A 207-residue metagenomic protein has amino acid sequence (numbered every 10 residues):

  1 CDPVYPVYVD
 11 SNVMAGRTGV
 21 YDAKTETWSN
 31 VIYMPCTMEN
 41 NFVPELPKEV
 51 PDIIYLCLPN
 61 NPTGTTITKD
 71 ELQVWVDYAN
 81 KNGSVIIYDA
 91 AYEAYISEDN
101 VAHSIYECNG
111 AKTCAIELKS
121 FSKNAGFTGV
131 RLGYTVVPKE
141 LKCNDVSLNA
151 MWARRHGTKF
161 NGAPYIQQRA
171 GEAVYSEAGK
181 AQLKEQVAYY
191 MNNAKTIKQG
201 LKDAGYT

Functional and structural regions predicted by a protein language model:
C1-N12: Conserved PLP-anchoring active-site segment centered on the Schiff-base-forming lysine
V4-P6, E39, P59-P62, Y92-A94 (+3 more regions): Short, solvent-exposed loop/turn segments at secondary-structure junctions
D10-V13, E98-N100, G129-R131: Short aromatic-enriched loop/helix-cap "lid" or pocket-rim segments at secondary-structure transitions that line
G19-H103: Active-site phosphate-binding strand-loop segment of PLP-dependent enzymes
E26, E107-M191, K195-A204: Conserved core segment of the aminotransferase class I/II
T207: Short beta-strand
